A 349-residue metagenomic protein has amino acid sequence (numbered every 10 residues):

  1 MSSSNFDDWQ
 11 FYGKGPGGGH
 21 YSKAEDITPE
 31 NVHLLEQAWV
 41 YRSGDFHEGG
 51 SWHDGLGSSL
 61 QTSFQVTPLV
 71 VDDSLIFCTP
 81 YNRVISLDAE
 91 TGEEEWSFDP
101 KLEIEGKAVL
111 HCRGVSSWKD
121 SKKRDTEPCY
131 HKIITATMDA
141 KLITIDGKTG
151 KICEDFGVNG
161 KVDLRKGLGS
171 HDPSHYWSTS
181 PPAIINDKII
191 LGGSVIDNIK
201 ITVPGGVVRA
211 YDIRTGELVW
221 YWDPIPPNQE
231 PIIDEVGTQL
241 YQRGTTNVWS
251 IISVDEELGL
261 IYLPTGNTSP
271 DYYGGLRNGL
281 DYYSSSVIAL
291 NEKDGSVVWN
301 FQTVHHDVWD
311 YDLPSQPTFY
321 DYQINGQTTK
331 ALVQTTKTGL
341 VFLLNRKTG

Functional and structural regions predicted by a protein language model:
M1-G49, P224-Q229: Blade/loop signatures of beta-propeller domains
W9-G13, L60-R83, A108-K141, S174-K200 (+5 more regions): Repeat-blade elements of multi-bladed beta-propeller folds
G17-K23, I152, V158, S269: Glycine-rich, flexible loop/turn motifs
H20-K23, E48-H53, Y81, D88 (+1 more regions): Short, glycine/acidic-enriched capping/hinge loops at junctions between secondary-structure elements
K23-V32, Q37-I76, P100-K101, L168: Asp/Glu-centered strand-loop micro-motifs enriched in Gly/Pro and often flanked by an aromatic residue
H33-F46, V84-G106, S117-K123, L142-P173 (+4 more regions): Extracytoplasmic/lumenal domain signature
